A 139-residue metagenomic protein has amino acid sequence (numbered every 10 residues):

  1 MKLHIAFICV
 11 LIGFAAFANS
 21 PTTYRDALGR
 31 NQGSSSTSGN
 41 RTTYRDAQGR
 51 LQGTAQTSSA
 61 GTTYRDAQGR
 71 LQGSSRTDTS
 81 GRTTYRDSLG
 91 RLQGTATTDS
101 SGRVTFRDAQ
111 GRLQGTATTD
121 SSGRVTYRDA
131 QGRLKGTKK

Functional and structural regions predicted by a protein language model:
M1-K2, A18-N19: Absolute protein N-terminus
K2-I8: Sec-dependent signal peptide recognition, specifically the positively charged N-region followed immediately by
G13-A15: N-terminal signal peptide c-region/cleavage motif recognized by signal peptidases
N19-K139: Repetitive, compositionally biased segments used for assembly/scaffolding
